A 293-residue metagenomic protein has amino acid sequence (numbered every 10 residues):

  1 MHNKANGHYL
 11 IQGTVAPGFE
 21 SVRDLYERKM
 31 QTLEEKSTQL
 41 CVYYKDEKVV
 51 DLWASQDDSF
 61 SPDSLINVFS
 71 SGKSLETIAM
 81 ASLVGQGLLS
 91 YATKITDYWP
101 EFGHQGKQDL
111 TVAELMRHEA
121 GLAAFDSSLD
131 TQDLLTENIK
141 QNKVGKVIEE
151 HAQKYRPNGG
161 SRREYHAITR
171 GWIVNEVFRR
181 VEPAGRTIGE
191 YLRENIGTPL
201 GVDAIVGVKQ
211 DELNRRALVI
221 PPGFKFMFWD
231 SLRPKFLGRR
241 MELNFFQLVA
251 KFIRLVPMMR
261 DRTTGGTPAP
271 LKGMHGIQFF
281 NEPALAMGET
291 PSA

Functional and structural regions predicted by a protein language model:
N3-A5, D57-I168, W172, E176: Active-site-proximal loop and beta-strand segments within enzyme catalytic domains
L10-F69, S90, E149: Short, conserved catalytic-motif segment at the N-terminal edge
G18, V22, V68-G72, E76 (+4 more regions): Hydrophobic (often cysteine-bearing) scaffold residues that line and stabilize catalytic clefts of nucleotide/cofactor
E47, L52, Q132-N158, R186-D203 (+1 more regions): Short, charged, amphipathic alpha-helices and their helix-cap/turn boundaries
S82-L89, F178-G189, G197-I205: Bacterial peptidoglycan biogenesis and beta-lactam-recognition machinery
A92-W99, G189-I196, V208: Beta-strand segments within the central parallel beta-sheet cores of soluble alpha/beta enzyme folds
K107-H118, R163, V202-F224: Charged/polar, low-hydrophobicity segments characteristic of intrinsically disordered regions and flexible loops
Q210-A293: Penicillin-binding protein/beta-lactamase superfamily catalytic region
